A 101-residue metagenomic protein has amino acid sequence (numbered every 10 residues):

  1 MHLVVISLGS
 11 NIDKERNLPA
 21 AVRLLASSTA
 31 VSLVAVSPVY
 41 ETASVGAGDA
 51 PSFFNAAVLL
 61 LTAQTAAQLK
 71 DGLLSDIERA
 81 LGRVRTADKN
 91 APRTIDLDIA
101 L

Functional and structural regions predicted by a protein language model:
M1-L101: Core catalytic alpha/beta fold that binds nucleotide/phospho-ligands
